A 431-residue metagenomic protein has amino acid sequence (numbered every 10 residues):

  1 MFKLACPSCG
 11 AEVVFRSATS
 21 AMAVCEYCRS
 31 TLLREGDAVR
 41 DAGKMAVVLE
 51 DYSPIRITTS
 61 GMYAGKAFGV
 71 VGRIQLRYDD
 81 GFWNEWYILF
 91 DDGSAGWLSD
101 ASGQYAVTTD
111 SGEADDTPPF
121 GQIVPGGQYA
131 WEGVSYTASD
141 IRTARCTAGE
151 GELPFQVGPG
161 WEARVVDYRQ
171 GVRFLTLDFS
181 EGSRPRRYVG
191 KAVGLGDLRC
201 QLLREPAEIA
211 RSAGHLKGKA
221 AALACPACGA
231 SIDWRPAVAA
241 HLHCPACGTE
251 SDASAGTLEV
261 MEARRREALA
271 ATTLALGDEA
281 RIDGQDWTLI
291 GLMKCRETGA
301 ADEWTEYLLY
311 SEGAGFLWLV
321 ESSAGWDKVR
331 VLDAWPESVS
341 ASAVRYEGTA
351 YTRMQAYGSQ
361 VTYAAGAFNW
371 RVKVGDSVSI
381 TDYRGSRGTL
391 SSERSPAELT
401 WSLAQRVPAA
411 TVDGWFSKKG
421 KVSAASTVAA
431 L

Functional and structural regions predicted by a protein language model:
M1-L431: Mixed-charge, low-complexity intrinsically disordered regions
